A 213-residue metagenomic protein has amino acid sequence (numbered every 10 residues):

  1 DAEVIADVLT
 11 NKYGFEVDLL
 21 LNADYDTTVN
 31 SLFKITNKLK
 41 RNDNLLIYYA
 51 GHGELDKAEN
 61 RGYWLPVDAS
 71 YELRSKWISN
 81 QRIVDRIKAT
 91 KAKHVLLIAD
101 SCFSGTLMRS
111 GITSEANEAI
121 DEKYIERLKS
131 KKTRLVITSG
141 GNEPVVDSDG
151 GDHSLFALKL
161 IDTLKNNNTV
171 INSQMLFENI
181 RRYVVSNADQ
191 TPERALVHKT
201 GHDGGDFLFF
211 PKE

Functional and structural regions predicted by a protein language model:
D1-E213: Cysteine endopeptidase catalytic domains of the caspase/legumain-like
